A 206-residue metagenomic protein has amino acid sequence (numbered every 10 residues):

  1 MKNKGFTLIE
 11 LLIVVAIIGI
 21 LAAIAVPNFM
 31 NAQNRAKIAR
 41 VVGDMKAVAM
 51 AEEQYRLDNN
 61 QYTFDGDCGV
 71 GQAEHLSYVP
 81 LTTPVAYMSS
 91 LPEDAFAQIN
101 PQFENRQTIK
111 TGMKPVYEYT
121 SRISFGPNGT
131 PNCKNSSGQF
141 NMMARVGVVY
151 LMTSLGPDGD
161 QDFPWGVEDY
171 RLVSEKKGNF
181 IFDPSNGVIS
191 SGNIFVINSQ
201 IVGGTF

Functional and structural regions predicted by a protein language model:
M1, V15, A39, M152: Short glycine- and Lys/Arg-enriched binding-loop motifs that mark or flank ligand-binding interfaces
K2-M30: N-terminal single-pass transmembrane signal-anchor helix
K4, N34, V148: Residue-level signal for beta-strand positions within conserved beta-sheet cores that form or flank
E10-I17, Q54, Y150, L172 (+1 more regions): N-terminal hydrophobic or amphipathic segments with adjacent small-residue motifs that include Sec signal peptides
I24, Q54, M88: Mobile, glycine-rich extracellular loop/lid and propeptide segments that shape or gate substrate/ligand access
F29-S77: Conserved hydrophobic/amphipathic alpha-helical signal-anchor segments
N59-F206: Low-complexity, acidic interaction segments enriched in glycine
